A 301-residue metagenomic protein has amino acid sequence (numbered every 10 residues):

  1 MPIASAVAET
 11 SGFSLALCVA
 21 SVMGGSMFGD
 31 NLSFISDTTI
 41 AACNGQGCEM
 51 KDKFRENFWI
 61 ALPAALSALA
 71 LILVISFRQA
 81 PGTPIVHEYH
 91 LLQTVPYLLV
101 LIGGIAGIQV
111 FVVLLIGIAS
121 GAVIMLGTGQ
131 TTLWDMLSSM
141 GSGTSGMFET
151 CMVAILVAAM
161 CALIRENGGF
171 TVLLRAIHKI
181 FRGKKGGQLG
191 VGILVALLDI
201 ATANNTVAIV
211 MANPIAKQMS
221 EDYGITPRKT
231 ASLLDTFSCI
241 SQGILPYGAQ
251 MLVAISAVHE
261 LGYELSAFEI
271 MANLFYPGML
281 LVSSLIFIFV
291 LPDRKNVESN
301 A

Functional and structural regions predicted by a protein language model:
M1, S21, G25, G29 (+12 more regions): Alpha-helical transmembrane segments in multi-pass membrane proteins
M1-A6, T10-S11, V19, M23-M27 (+3 more regions): Hydrophobic alpha-helical transmembrane segments of multi-pass integral membrane proteins, predominantly secondary
A4-V7, S11, A42, Q46 (+7 more regions): Hydrophobic alpha-helical segments of integral membrane proteins, encompassing both true transmembrane helices
G12-A20, C43-I60, K185-G190, S220-T236 (+1 more regions): Membrane-interface alpha-helices at helix entry/exit sites of multi-pass transporters
G24-D30, I102-I108, A158-A162, L194-N204 (+1 more regions): Transmembrane alpha-helix interface/packing and boundary motifs in multi-pass membrane proteins, characterized by
G24-M27, N31-H87, L92, G243-I244 (+1 more regions): Juxtamembrane and boundary regions of transmembrane helices in multi-pass small-molecule transporters and channels
E56-V153, D293-A301: Hydrophobic transmembrane alpha-helices of multi-pass small-molecule transporters
L137-V172, K185-L197, A201: Core transmembrane alpha-helical segments of multi-pass membrane transporters/permeases
